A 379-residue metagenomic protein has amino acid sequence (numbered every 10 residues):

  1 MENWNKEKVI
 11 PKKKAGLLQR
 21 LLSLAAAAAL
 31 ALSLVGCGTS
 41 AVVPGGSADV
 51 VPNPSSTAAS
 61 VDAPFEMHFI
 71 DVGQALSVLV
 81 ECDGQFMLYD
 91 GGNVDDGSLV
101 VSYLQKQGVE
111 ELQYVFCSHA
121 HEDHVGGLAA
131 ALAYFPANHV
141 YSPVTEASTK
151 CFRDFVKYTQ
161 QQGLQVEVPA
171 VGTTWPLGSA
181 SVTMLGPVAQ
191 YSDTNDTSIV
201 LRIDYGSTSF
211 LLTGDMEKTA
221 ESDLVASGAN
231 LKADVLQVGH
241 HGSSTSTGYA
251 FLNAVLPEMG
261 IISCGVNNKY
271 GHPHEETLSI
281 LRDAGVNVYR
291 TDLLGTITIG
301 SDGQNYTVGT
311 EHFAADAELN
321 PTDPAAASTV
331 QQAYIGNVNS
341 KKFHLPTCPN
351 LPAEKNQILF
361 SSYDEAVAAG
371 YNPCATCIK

Functional and structural regions predicted by a protein language model:
E2-K6, K12, L32-V330, N350 (+2 more regions): Non-globular, low-confidence helical/coil segments that flank catalytic cores
G16-S40: Sec-dependent N-terminal signal peptides of Gram-positive bacterial secreted proteins and lipoproteins
L30, K341, V367-G370: Residue-level signal for mature regions of secreted extracellular proteins and peptides
I299, Q331, D364-A368: Hydrophilic extracytoplasmic domains
A326-K341: SH3-family beta-barrel domains
N337-A353: Short aromatic-glycine-(Arg/Gly/Cys) micro-motifs in beta-strand/loop hairpins
C348-K379: Compact, charge-rich alpha-helical regulatory domains located at protein termini
